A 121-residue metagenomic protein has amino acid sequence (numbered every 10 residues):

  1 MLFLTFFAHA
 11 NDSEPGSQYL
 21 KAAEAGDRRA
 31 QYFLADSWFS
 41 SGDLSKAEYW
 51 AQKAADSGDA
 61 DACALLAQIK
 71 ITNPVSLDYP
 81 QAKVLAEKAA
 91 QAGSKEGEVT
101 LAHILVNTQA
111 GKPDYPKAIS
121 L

Functional and structural regions predicted by a protein language model:
M1-T5: Bacterial N-terminal signal peptides
N11-S17, S40-W50, P74-L85, G111-L121: Structural signature of tandem alpha-helical TPR/SEL1-like repeats, specifically the intra-repeat loop/turn
S13-G16, L20, D27-Y32, A64 (+1 more regions): Alpha-helical tetratricopeptide repeat
L20-A22, K53-A54, K88-A89: Canonical positions in the second alpha-helix
A25-D27, S57-A60, T72-N73, A92-K95 (+2 more regions): Short helix-capping/linker turns of helical repeat alpha-solenoids
D27-L65: N-terminal, post-signal-peptide region of Sec/Tat-exported proteins
F33-S41, L65-T72, T100-N107: Hydrophobic face of amphipathic alpha-helices that form TPR/SEL1-like repeat modules and related alpha-solenoid
